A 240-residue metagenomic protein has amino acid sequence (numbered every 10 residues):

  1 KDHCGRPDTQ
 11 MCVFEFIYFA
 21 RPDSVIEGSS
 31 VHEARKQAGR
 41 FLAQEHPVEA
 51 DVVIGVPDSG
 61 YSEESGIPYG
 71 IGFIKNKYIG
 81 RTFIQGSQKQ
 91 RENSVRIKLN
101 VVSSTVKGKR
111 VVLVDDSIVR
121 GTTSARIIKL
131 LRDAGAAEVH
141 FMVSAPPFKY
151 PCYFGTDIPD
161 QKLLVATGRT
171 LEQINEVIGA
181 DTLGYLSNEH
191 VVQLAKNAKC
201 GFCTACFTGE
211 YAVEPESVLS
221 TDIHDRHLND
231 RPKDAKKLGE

Functional and structural regions predicted by a protein language model:
K1-E240: PRPP-associated nucleotide enzymes
